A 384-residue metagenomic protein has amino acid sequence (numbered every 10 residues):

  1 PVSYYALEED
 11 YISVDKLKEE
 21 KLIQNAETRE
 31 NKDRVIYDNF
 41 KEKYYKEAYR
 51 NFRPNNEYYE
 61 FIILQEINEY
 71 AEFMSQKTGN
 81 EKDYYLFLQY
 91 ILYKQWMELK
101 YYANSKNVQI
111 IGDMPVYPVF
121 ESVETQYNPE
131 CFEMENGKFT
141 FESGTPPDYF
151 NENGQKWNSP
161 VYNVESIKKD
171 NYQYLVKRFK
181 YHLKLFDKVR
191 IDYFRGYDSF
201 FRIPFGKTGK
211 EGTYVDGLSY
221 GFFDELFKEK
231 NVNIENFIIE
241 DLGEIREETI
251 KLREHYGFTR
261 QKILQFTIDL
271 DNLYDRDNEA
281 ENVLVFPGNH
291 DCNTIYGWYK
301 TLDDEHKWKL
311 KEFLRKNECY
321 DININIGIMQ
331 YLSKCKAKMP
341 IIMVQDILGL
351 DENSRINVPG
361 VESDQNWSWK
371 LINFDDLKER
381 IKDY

Functional and structural regions predicted by a protein language model:
P1-P129: Acidic/aromatic-lined carbohydrate-recognition and catalytic surfaces of CAZymes acting on diverse glycans
V2-A26, T125-Y149, T213-F223, F258-L270: Acidic, His- and aromatic-enriched active-site or binding-groove loops in soluble protein domains that engage sugars
Y5-D10, I23, R29-I36, G79-I91 (+4 more regions): The substrate-binding groove and active-site-proximal loops of carbohydrate-active enzymes, especially glycoside
L92-S105, D170-F258: Active-site neighborhood of glycoside hydrolase catalytic domains
M114-S122, K156, R195-F200, G243-I245 (+3 more regions): Active-site-proximal loop/turn and secondary-structure-junction residues that shape catalytic pockets, frequently
E121, T125, E130-K169, G212-K228 (+2 more regions): Glycoside hydrolase catalytic-domain groove-lining segments
I234, D241-E352, N366, K370: Conserved alpha/beta catalytic core and glycan-binding cleft of carbohydrate-active enzymes
G349-Y384: Structured C-terminal cap/extension of enzyme domains
